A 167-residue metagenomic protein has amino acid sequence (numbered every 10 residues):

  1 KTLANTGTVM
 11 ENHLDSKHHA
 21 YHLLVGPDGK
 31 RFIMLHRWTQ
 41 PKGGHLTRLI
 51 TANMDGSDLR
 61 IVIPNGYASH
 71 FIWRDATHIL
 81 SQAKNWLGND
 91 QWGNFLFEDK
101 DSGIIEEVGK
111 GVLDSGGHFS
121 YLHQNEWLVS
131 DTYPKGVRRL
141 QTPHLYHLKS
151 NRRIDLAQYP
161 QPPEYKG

Functional and structural regions predicted by a protein language model:
K1-N12, L35-V62, T77-I79, K84-E107 (+1 more regions): Beta-propeller blade-edge and WD-like acidic-aromatic loop motif
D15-F32, L59-Q82, V112-D131, P162-G167: Conserved beta-propeller blade repeats
